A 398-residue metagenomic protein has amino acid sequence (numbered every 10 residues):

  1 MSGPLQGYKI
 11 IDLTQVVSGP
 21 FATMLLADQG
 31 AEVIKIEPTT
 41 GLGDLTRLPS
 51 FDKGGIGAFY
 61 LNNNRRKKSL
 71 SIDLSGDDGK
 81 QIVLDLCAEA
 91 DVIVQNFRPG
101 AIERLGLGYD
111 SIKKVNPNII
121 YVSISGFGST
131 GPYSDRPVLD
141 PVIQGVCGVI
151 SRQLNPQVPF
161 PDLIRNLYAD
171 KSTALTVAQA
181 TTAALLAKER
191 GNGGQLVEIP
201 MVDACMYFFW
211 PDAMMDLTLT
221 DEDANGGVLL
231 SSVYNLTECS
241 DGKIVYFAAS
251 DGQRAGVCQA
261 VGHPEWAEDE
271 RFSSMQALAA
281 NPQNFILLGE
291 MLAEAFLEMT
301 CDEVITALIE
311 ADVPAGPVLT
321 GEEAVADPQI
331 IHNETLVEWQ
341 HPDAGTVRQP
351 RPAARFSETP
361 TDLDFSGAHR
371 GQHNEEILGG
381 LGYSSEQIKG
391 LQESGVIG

Functional and structural regions predicted by a protein language model:
M1-R190, T220, H369, E375-G398: N-terminal helix-loop segment corresponding to the beta1-alpha1 unit of nucleotide/adenylate-binding folds
T40, F127-G128, M201-M206, D241-K243 (+2 more regions): Glycine-rich beta-alpha junction loops
S129, V158-L167, E189-D203, D223-L229 (+1 more regions): Conserved Rossmann-fold dehydrogenase catalytic segment
P159-A169, E238-G242, T359-D362: Flexible glycine/proline-enriched surface loops and loop-helix/loop-strand junctions
A174-Q195, Y207, P211-L217, Q259-E265 (+1 more regions): Oxidoreductase and adenylate-handling cofactor-binding alpha/beta cores
V233-A311, A315: Aromatic-enriched alpha-helical interface/lid elements that frame and gate functional surfaces
E310-D364: A glycine-rich dinucleotide-binding beta-alpha-beta segment and adjacent secondary-structure elements that constitute
A344-G390: Flexible, small-/acidic-enriched active-site or ligand-binding loops
